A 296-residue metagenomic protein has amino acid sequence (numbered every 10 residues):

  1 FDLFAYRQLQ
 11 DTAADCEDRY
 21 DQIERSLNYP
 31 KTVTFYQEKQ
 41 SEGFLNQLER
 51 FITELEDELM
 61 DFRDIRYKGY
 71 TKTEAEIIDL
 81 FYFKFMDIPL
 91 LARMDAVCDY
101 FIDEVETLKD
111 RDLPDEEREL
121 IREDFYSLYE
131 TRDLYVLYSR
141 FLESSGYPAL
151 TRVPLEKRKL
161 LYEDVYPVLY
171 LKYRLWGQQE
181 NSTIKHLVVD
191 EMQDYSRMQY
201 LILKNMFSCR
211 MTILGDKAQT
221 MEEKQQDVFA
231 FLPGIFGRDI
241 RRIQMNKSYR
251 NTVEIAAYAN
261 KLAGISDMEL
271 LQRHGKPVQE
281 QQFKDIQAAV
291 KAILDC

Functional and structural regions predicted by a protein language model:
F1-E17, Y147-V153, K172-H186, Q193-C296: Conserved helicase motor core of SF1/SF2 NTP-dependent helicases
F1-L187, Q193-I202: Alpha-helical nucleic-acid-binding subdomain of P-loop helicases immediately C-terminal to the Walker A/P-loop
